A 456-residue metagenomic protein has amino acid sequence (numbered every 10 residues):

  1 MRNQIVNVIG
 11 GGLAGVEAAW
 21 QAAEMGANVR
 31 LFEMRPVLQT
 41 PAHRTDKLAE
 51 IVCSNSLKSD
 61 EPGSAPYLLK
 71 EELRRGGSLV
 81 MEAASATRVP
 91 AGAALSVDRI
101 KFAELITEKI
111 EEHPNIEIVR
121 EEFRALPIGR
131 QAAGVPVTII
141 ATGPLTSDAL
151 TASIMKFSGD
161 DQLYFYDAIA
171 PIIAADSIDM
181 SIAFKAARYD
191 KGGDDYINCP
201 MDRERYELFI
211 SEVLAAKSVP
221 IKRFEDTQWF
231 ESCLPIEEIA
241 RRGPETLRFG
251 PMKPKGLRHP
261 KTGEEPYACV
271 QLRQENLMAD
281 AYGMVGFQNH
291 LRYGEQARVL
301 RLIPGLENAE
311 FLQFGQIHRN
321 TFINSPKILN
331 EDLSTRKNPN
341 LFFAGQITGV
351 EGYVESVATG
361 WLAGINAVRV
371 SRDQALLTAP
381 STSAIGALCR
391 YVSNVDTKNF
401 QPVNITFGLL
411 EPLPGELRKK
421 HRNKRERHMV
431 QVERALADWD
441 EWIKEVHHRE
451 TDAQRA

Functional and structural regions predicted by a protein language model:
R2-A14: Beta1/beta-strand and adjacent pyrophosphate-binding region of the FAD-binding site in flavoprotein oxidoreductases
W20-E82, S381-V392: N-terminal FAD cofactor-binding segment of flavoenzymes
D60-T107, E111, N115: A conserved beta-strand/loop capping segment in the N-terminal third of enzymes that catalyze redox or closely related
E112-Y293, A297-R298: Predominantly flavin-linked oxidoreductase catalytic cores and closely associated redox partners
M284-V350, V357-T359, L377-N394, P402-N404 (+1 more regions): A glycine-rich dinucleotide-binding beta-alpha-beta segment and adjacent secondary-structure elements that constitute
S356-L377: Internal hydrophobic alpha-helix adjacent to the cofactor/substrate pocket in enzyme cavities
V403-H447: C-terminal auxiliary extensions adjacent to catalytic cores
R449-R455: Short, low-complexity, charge-dense intrinsically disordered segments
